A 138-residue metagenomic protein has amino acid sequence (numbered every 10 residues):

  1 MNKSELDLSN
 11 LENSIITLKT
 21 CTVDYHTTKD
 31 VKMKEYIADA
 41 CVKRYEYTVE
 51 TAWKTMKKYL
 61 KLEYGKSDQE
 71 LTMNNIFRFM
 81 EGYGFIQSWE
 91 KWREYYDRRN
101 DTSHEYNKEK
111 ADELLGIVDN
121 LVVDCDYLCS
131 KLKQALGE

Functional and structural regions predicted by a protein language model:
M1-E138: Solvent-exposed interaction patches of small proteins and small membrane subunits
